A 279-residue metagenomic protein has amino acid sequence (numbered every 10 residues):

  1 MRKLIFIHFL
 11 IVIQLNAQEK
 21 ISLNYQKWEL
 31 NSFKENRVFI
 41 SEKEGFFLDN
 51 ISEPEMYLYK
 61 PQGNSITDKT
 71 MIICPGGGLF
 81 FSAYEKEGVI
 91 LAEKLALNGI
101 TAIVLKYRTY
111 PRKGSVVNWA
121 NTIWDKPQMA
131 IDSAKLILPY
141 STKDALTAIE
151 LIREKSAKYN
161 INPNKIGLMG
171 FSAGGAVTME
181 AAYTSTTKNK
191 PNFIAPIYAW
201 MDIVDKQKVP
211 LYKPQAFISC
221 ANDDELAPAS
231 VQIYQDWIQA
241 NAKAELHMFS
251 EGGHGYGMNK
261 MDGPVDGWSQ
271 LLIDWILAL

Functional and structural regions predicted by a protein language model:
Q18-S65: N-terminal cap/lid segment of alpha/beta-hydrolase-fold proteins
T67-G76: Short beta-strand element of the alpha/beta-hydrolase
P75-F80, N222-D223: Active-site glycine-rich loops that stabilize anionic/oxyanionic intermediates across multiple enzyme folds
E85-L105, Y110, G114: Short amphipathic alpha-helix adjacent to the substrate-entry channel of hydrolases
V117-A157, L271: Alpha/beta-hydrolase active-site loop
P139-Y212: Primarily recognizes the serine-hydrolase "nucleophile elbow" in alpha/beta-hydrolase and SGNH/GDSL folds
N192-M248: The feature captures the conserved acid-bearing segment of alpha/beta-hydrolase catalytic domains
K243-L279: C-terminal catalytic histidine-bearing segment of alpha/beta-hydrolase fold enzymes
